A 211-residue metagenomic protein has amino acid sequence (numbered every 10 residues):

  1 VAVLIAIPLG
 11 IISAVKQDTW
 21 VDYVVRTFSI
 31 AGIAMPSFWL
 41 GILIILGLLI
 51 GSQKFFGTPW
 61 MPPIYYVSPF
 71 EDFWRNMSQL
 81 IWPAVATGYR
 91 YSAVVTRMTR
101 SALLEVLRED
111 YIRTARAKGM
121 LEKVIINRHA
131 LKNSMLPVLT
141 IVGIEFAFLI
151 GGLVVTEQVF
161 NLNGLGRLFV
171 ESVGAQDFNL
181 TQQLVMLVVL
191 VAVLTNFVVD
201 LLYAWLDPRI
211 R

Functional and structural regions predicted by a protein language model:
V1-V21, S37, P59-Y66, F70-R211: Alpha-helical transmembrane segments of integral membrane proteins, especially multi-pass inner/plasma-membrane
D22-L46, W82-P83: Pore- or pathway-lining transmembrane helices of multi-pass membrane proteins that form conduits for solutes/ions
F38, G47-G51, G88: Phosphate/oxyanion-binding loops and surfaces in catalytic or ligand/nucleic-acid-binding neighborhoods
